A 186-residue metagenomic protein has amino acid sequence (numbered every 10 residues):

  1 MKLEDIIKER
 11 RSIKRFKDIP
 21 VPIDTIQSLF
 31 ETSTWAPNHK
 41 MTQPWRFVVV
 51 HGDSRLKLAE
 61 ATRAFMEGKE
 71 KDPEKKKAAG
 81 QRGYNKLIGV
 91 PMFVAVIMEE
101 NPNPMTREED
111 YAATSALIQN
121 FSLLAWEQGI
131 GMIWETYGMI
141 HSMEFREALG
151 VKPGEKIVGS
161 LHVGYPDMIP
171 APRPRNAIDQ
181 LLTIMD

Functional and structural regions predicted by a protein language model:
M1-G89, D186: N-terminal amphipathic, basic helical "cap/leader" segment at the start of enzyme domains
D5-E9, V158-D186: C-terminal helix-cap and adjacent tail motif
S33, V94, E100-E147: Small-aliphatic-rich amphipathic alpha-helix that forms the alpha element of a beta-alpha
G52-S54, E99-N101, Y165-M168, D186: Short loop segments at secondary-structure junctions
G89-A95: A structural motif
R146-V158: Short, electropositive alpha-helical surface patch
